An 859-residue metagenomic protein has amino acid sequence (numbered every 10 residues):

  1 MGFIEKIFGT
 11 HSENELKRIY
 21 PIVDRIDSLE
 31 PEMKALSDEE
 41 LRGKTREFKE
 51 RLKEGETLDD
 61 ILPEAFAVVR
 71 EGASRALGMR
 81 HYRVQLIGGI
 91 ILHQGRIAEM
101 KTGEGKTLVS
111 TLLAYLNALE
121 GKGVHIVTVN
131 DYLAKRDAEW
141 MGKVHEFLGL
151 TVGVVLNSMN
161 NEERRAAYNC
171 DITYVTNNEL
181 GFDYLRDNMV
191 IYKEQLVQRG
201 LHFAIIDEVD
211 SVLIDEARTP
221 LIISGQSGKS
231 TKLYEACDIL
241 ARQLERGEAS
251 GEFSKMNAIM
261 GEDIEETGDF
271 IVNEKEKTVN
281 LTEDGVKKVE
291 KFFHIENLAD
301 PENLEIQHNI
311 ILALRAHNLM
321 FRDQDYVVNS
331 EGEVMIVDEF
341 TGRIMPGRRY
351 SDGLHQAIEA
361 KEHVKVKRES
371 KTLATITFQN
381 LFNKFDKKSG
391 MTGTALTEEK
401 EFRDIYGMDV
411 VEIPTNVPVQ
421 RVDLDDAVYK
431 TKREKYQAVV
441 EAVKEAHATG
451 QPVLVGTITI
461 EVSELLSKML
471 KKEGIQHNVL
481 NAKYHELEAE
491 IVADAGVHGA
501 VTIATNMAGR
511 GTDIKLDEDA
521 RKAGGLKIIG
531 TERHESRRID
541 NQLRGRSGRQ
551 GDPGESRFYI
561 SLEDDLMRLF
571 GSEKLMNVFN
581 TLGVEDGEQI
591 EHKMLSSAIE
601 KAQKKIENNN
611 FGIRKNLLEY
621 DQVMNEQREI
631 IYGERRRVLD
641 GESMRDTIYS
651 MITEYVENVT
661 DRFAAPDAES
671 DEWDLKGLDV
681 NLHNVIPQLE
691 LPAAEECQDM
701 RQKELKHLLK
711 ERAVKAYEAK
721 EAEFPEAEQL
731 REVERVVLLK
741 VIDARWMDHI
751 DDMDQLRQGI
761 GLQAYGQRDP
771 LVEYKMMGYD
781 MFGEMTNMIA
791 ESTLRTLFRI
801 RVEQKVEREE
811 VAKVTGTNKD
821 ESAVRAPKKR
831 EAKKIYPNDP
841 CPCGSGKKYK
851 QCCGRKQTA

Functional and structural regions predicted by a protein language model:
M1-G583, Y632-G633, Y649, E654: Conserved P-loop NTPase motor core
I91, C841-P842: Short alpha-helical segment immediately N-terminal to, or the first helix within, an HTH/HTH-like DNA-binding domain
V327, E331-M335, T341-R349, Q550-G551 (+4 more regions): Extended, charged helical/alpha-beta scaffold domains that provide interaction surfaces
T449-S463, G641, A693-Q698, P842: Short, Lys/Glu-rich amphipathic helical modules
V455, I503, W746, F782 (+2 more regions): Hydrophobic, well-ordered secondary-structure elements that form the walls of internal hydrophobic environments
M469-K471, K834-P840: Membrane-interface amphipathic helices and adjacent TM-edge segments
G499, Y849, C853-G854: C-terminal non-catalytic interaction appendages of large macromolecular assemblies
Y836-D839, S845-K848, K856: Short metal-coordination and nucleic-acid-contact micro-motifs, chiefly zinc-binding Cys/His arrays
